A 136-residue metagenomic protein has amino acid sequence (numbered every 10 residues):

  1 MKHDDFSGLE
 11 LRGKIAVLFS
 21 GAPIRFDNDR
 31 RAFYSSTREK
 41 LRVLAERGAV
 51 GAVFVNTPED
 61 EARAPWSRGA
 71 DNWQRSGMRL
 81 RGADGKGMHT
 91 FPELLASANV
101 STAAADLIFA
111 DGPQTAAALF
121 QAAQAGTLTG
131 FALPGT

Functional and structural regions predicted by a protein language model:
M1-G8, K86-T136: Soluble metallo-hydrolase cores and metallopeptidase-like ectodomains found primarily in the secretory/periplasmic
M1-H89, E93-L94: Extracellular/luminal Protease-associated
